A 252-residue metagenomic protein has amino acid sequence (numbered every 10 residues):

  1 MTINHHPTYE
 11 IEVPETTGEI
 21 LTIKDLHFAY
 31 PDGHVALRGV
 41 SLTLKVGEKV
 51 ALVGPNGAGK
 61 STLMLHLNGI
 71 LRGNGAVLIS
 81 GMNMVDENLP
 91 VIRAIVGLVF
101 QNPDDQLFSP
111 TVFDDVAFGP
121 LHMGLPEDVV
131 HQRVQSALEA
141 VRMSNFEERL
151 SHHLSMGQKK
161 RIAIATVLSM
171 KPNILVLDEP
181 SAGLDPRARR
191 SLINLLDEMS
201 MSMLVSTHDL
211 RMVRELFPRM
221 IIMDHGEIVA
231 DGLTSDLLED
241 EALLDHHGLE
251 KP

Functional and structural regions predicted by a protein language model:
V53-P55: The feature captures the beta-strand-to-loop junction immediately N-terminal to the Walker
G75-M84, I92: Conserved ABC transporter NBD signature motif
D128-F146: Conserved ABC ATPase "signature" region
L150-L154, Q158: Conserved ABC ATPase signature
T207-H208: H-loop/switch region of ABC-family ATPase nucleotide-binding domains
V213-E215: A short, surface-exposed alpha-helical micro-motif characterized by mixed small hydrophobic and charged/polar residues
